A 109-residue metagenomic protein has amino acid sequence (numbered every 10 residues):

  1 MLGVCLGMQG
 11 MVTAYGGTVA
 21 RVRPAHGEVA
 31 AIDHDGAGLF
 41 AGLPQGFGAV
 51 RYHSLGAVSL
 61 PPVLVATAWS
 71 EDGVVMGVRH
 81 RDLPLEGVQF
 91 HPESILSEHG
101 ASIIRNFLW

Functional and structural regions predicted by a protein language model:
M1-G42, G48, I104: Cysteine-nucleophile active-site neighborhood
V4-C5, V50, A68, S97: Active-site-adjacent beta-strand anchor residues
C5, H53, H91: Histidine-centered divalent metal-coordination motifs
V12, G56, S94: Short active-site segment of divalent metal-dependent hydrolases/proteases that encodes the spacing between
D33, R51, Q89: Short aromatic/basic micro-patch
G36-D82: Catalytic beta-strand/loop cores that center a nucleophilic Ser/Cys/Thr and support acyl-enzyme chemistry
L60, W69-W109: A glycine-centered loop/beta-turn motif at secondary-structure junctions
